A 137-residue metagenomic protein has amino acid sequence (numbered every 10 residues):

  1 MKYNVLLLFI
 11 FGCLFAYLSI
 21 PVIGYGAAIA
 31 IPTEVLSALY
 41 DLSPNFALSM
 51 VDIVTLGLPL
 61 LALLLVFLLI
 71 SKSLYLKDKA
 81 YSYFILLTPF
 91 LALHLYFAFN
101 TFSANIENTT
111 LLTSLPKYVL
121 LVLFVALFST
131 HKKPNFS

Functional and structural regions predicted by a protein language model:
M1-L14, D78-S82: Alpha-helical transmembrane segments and their helix-start/interface "positive-inside/aromatic belt" motifs in integral
Y3, L68-D78, L123-S137: Cytosolic juxtamembrane helix at the C-terminal end of the final transmembrane segment
I10-P21, A92-N135: Alpha-helical membrane-associated segments of multi-pass integral membrane proteins
G12-L60: Hydrophobic transmembrane helix segments
A27-I31, L48-I53, T101-T110, P134-S137: A cytosolic-side transmembrane-helix exit/cap motif
Y40-M50, Y75, K79-S82, N105-T109: Membrane-interfacial loop-to-transmembrane-helix junctions in polytopic alpha-helical membrane proteins
A47-L63, T110-L121: Alpha-helical transmembrane segments of polytopic membrane proteins
A62-F90: Loop-to-transmembrane helix junctions at the membrane interface
